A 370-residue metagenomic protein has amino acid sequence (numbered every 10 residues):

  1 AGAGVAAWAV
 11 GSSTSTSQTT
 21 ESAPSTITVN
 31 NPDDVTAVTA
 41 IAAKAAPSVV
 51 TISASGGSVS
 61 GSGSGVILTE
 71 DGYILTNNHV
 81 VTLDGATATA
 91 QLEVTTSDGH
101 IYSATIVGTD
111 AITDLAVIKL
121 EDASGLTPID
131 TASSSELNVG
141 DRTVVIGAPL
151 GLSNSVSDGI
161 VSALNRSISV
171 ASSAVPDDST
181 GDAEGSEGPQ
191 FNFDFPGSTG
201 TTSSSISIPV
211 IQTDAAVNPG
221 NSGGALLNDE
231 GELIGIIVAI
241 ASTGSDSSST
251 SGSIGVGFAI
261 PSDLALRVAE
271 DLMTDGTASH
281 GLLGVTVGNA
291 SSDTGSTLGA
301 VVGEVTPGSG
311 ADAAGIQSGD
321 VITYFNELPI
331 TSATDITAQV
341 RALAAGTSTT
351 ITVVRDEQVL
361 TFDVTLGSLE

Functional and structural regions predicted by a protein language model:
A1-S15, A40, Y73, T105 (+7 more regions): C-terminal recognition in membrane/secretory proteostasis and scaffolding
A1-S64, V145, A269-E270, D275: N-terminal activation segment of mature serine protease catalytic domains
A1-W8, S55-T87, S134: Catalytic histidine site
W8, S12, E70, N77-A111 (+1 more regions): Catalytic-histidine neighborhood of serine endopeptidases, predominantly the chymotrypsin-like S1/PA family
I27-V29, L120, T131, P176-D182 (+1 more regions): C-terminal, low-ordered peptide segments at domain boundaries
P32-V38, S53-D71, L75, I101-T105 (+6 more regions): A conserved glycine-rich beta-strand in the N-terminal activation segment of trypsin-fold
G56-G61, V80-T89, L126, I146-G159 (+3 more regions): Active-site loop architecture of trypsin-fold serine endopeptidases
L92-A123, T131-N138, A148, G367-E370: Conserved catalytic-core segment of clan PA serine endopeptidases
